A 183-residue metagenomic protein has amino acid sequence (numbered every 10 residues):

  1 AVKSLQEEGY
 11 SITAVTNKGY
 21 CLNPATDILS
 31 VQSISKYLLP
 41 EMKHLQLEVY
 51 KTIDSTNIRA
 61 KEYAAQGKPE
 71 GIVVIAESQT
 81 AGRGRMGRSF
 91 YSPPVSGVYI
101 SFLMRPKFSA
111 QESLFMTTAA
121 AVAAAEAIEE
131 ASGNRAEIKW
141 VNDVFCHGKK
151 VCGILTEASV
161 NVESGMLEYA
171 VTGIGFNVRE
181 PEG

Functional and structural regions predicted by a protein language model:
A1-E129, C152: N-terminal lobe of the biotin/lipoate ligase/transferase fold
V15, S78-R85, K139, V144 (+2 more regions): Short glycine- and Lys/Arg-enriched binding-loop motifs that mark or flank ligand-binding interfaces
Y20, F90, A136, L167 (+1 more regions): Short clusters of hydrophobic/aromatic residues that line enzyme substrate/ligand-binding pockets
P69, P93-G97, G133-R135, K139 (+2 more regions): Short connector loops at helix/strand junctions that flank enzyme active sites, especially segments positioning acidic
I75-E77, S101-L103, K139, L155-E157 (+1 more regions): Short beta-strand segments
A81-R83, K107, N161, V178-P181: Short, acidic Gly/Pro/Ser/Thr-rich loop/turn segments
E126-S164, G175: Acidic (Asp/Glu) carboxylate-rich active-site/surface patches
E163-G183: Short, acidic (Asp/Glu-rich) active-site segment that either coordinates a divalent metal cofactor
